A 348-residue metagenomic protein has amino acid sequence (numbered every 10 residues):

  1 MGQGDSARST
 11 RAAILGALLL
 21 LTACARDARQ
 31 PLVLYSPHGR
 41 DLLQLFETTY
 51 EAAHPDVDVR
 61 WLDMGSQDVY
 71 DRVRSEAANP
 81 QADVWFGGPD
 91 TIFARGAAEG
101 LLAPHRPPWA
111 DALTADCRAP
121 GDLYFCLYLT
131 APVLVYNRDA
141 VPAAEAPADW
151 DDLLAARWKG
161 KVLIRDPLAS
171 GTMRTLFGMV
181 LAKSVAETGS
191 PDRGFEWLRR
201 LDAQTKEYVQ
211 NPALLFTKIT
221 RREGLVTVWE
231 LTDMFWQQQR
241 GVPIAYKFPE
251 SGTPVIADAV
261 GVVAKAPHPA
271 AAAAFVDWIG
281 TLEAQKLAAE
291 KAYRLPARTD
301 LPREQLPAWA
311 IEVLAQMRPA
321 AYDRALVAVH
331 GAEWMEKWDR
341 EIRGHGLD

Functional and structural regions predicted by a protein language model:
M1-L32, L347-D348: Short, low-complexity disordered leader/linker segments with a strong preference for bacterial N-terminal type II
C24-R95: Early extracytoplasmic/lumenal segment of secretory-pathway proteins
P37-H38, L43-Q44, Q67, Q81-E223: Extracytoplasmic ligand-binding site segments that recognize negatively charged/polar headgroups
T91-R95, T220-R221, L225-P243: A ligand-binding cleft/hinge motif common to bilobed small-molecule-binding domains
A112-D116, T130, W197-D202, Y208-V209 (+2 more regions): Periplasmic-binding protein-like
V135-A140, L181-A182, I256-H268, L287-A288: A bilobed periplasmic-binding-protein/Venus flytrap-type ligand-binding module shared by bacterial periplasmic
V263-P319: Mature extracytoplasmic/periplasmic domains
A320-D348: Conserved C-terminal helix/tail region of periplasmic/extracytoplasmic solute-binding proteins
